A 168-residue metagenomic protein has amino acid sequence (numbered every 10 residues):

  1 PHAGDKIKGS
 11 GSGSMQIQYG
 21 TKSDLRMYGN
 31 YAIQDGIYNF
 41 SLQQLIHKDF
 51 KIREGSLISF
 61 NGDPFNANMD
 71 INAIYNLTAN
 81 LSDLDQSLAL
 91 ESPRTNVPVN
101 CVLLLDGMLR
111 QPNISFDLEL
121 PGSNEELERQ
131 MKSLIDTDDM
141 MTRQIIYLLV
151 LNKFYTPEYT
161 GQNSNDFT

Functional and structural regions predicted by a protein language model:
P1-P157: Strand-loop-strand
Y159-G161: Charged, low-complexity interaction regions
N163-T168: Short, intrinsically disordered, charge-balanced linker/junction segments flanking boundaries in proteins
